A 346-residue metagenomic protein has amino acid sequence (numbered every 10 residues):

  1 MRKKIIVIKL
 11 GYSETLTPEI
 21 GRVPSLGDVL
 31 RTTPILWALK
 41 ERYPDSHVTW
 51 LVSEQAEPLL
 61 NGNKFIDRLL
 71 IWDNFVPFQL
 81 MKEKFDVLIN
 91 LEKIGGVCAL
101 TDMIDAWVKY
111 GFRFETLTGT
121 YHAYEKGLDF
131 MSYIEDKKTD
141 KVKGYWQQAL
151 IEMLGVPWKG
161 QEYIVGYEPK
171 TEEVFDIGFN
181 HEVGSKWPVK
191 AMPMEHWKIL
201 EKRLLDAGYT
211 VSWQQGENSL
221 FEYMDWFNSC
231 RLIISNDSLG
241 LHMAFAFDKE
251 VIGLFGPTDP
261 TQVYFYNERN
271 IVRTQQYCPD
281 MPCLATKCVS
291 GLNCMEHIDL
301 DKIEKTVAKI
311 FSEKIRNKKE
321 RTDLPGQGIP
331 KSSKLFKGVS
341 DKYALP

Functional and structural regions predicted by a protein language model:
M1-P346: Catalytic machinery of carbohydrate-active enzymes, primarily nucleotide-sugar-dependent glycosyltransferases
